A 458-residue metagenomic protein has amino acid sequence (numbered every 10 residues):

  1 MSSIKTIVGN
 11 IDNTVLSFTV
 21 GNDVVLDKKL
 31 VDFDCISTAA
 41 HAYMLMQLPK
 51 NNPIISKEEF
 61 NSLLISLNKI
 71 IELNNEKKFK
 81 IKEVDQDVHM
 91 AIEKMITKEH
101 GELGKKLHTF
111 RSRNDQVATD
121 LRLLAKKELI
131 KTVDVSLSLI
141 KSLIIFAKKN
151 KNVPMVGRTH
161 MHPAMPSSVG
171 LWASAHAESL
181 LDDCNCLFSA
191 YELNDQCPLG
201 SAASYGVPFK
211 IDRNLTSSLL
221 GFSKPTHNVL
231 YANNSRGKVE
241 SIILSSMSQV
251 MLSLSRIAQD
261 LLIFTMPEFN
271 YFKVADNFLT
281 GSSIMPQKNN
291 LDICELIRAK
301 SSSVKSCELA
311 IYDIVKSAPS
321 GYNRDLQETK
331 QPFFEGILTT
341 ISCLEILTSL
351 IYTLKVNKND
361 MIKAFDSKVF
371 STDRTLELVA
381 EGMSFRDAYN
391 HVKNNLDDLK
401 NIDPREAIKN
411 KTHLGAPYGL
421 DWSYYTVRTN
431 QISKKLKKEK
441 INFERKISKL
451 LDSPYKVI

Functional and structural regions predicted by a protein language model:
M1-G206, I211-S218, T280-G281, D292 (+3 more regions): A helix-coil-helix interface module used to build multimeric assemblies and to scaffold catalytic/cofactor sites
M1-S37, E102-L103, N270, M285-I458: Glycine-rich cofactor/substrate-binding loops
Y43, Q47, E72-F79, T97 (+17 more regions): Charged/polar positions within long, soluble alpha-helices
Y43-N52, L171, S241-Q249, R374-E381: Short, well-ordered beta-strand elements within core beta-sheets of diverse protein domains
P49-P53, K82-E83, D115, Y205-I211 (+4 more regions): Short, exposed beta-strand "edge-strand" segments with a Pro/Gly-rich flavor and a Y/T-containing core
L64, L220, T265, D276-F278 (+2 more regions): A general structural motif at alpha-helix termini
I65-L73, N234-G237, N394-L399: A short structural micro-motif
R122, K126-L129, V133-D134, K148 (+3 more regions): Charged, flexible cofactor/metal-binding loops and thiol motifs
